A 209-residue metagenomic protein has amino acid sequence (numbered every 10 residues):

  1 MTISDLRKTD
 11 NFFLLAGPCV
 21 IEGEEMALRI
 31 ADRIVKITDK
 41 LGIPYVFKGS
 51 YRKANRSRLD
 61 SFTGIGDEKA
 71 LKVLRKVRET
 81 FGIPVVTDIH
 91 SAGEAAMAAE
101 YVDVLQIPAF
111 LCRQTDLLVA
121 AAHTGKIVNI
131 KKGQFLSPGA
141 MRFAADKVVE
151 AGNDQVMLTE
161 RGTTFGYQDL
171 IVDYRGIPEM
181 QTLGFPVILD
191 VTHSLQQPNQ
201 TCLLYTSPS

Functional and structural regions predicted by a protein language model:
T2-K69: Conserved N-terminal beta1-alpha1 strand-loop-helix module at the mouth
L14-A16, Y45-G49, V85-T87, L105-I107 (+3 more regions): Hydrophobic faces of well-ordered beta-strands that scaffold small-molecule active sites in alpha/beta enzyme cores
C19-I21, S50-A54, H90-A92, F110 (+3 more regions): Active-site beta-loop-alpha junctions enriched in small/polar residues
F47, Y205-S209: Conserved small/polar residues in nucleotide/adenosyl-binding loops
G49-Q106, R113-L117: N-terminal active-site wall of soluble small-molecule enzyme domains
M97-Q106, A122-V128, E150-Q155, L183-P186: Glycine-enriched alpha-helix->loop->beta-strand junction motifs that scaffold or abut catalytic
L111-G176: Conserved anion-binding
